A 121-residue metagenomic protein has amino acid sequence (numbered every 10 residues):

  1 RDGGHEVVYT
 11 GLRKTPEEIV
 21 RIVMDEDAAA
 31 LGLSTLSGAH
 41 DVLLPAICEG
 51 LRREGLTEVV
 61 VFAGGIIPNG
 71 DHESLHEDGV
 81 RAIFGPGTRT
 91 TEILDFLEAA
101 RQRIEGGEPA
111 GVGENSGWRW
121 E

Functional and structural regions predicted by a protein language model:
R1-D95, R103: Cofactor-cradling patches in redox/metallo enzymes
D95-E121: Flexible inter-domain linker/hinge segments
